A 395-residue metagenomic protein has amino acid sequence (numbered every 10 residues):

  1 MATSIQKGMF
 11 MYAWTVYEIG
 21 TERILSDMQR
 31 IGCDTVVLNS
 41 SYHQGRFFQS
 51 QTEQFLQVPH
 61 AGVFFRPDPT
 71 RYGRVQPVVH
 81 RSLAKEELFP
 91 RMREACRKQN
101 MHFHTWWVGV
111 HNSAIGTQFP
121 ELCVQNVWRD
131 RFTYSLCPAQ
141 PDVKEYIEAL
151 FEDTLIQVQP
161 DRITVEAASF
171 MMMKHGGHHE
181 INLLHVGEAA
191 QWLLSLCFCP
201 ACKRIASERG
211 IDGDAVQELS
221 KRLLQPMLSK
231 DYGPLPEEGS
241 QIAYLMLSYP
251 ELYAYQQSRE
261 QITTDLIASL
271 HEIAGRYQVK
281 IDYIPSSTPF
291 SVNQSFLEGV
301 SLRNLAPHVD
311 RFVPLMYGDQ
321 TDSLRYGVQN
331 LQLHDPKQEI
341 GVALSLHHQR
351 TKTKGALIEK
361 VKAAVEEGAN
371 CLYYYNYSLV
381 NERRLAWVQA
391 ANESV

Functional and structural regions predicted by a protein language model:
S4-Y12, H104-V158, H175, L183-C202: Active-site-adjacent "subsite" loops/lids of carbohydrate-active enzymes
G8-V16, R66-E86, D130-E145, P250-I262 (+3 more regions): The substrate-binding groove and active-site-proximal loops of carbohydrate-active enzymes, especially glycoside
F10, W14, H102-N112, T164-A168 (+3 more regions): Aromatic-lined carbohydrate-recognition surfaces of secreted/lumenal glycan-active proteins
C33, V37-L83: Aromatic-lined carbohydrate-binding/catalytic grooves of carbohydrate-active enzymes
L38-R46, L235-P250, L297-S323, Y375-Y377: Aromatic- and acid-rich polysaccharide-binding/catalytic face of secreted or lumenal carbohydrate-active enzymes
L122, M172-K174, V279-T321: Substrate-binding cleft/loops of secretory-pathway carbohydrate-active enzymes
D231-L252, Y283-T288, L331-E359: Active-site clefts of carbohydrate-active enzymes
V309-L324, L344-V395: Substrate-binding cleft of secreted/luminal carbohydrate-active enzymes
